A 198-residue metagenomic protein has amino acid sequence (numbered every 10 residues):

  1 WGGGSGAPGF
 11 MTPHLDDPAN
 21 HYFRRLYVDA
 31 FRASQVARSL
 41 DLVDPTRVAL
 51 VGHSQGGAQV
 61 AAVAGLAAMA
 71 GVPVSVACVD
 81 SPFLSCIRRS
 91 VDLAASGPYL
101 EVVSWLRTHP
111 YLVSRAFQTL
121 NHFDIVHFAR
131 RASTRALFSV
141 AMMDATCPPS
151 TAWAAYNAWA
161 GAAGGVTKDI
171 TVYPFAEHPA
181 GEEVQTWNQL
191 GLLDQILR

Functional and structural regions predicted by a protein language model:
W1-V28: Cap/lid segment of the alpha/beta-hydrolase catalytic domain
Q35-R38, G57-M69, A77, A155: Short glycine-enriched nucleophile-adjacent loop and the immediately C-terminal alpha-helix near the catalytic center
V43-S54: Alpha/beta-hydrolase fold nucleophile elbow
A62-V113: Hydrolase active-site cap/lid region
A132, F138-V140, D144: Short beta-strand/loop motif that positions the catalytic acidic residue of the alpha/beta-hydrolase fold
T134-A136, P148-N157: Short alpha-helix in the alpha/beta-hydrolase fold that links the catalytic acid
M142-C147, H178-P179: Acidic catalytic loop of the alpha/beta-hydrolase fold
W153-R198: C-terminal catalytic histidine-bearing segment of alpha/beta-hydrolase fold enzymes
